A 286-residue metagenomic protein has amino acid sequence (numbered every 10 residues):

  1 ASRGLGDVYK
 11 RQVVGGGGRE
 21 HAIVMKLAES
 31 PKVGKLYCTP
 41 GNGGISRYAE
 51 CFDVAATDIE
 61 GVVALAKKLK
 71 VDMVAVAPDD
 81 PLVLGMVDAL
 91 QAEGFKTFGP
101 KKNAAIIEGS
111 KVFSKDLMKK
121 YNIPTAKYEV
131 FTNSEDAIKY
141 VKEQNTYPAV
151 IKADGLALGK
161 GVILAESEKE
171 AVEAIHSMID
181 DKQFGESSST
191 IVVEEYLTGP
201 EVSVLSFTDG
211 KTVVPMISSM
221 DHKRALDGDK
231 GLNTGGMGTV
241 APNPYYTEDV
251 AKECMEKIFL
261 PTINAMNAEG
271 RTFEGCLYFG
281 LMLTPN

Functional and structural regions predicted by a protein language model:
A1-Y9: Single conserved hydrophobic/aromatic residue that forms the stacking wall/gate of nucleotide- or nucleobase-binding
Q12-H21: Glycine-rich adenosine-cofactor-binding loop
R19-E20, R47, D72-S110, N122-T132: A short, GP-enriched loop/loop-strand-helix hinge that lies immediately N-terminal to, or at the N-terminal rim
G34, C38-T57: N-terminal beta-loop-helix "entrance" segment that forms/cooperates in small-molecule cofactor or anionic ligand
A66, K70-V71: Proline-aspartate-enriched helix->loop->beta-strand connector
F98-G161: A conserved helix-loop-beta module that forms one wall/lid of the active-site cleft in ATP-utilizing catalytic domains
A165-N286: Internal nucleotide-binding/catalytic subdomain
